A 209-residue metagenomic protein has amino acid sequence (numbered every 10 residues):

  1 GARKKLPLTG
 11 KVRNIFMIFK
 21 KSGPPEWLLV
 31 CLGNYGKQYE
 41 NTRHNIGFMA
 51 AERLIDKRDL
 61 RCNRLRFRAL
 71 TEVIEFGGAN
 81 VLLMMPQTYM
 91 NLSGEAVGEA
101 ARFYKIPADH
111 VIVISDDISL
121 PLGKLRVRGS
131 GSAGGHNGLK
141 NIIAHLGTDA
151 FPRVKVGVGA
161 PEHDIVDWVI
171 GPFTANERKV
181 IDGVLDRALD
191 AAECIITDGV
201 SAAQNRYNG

Functional and structural regions predicted by a protein language model:
K4-L6, K11-N14: Polybasic, lysine-rich low-complexity intrinsically disordered segments
V12-G129, L139-A144, T148-V154, P161-D164 (+2 more regions): Nucleotide and nucleotide-moiety/phosphate-recognizing core
R126-S132, I170-T174: Short glycine-enriched, charge-decorated loop/helix-capping segments at active-site entrances that position
I165-V169: Active-site-proximal loop->helix
